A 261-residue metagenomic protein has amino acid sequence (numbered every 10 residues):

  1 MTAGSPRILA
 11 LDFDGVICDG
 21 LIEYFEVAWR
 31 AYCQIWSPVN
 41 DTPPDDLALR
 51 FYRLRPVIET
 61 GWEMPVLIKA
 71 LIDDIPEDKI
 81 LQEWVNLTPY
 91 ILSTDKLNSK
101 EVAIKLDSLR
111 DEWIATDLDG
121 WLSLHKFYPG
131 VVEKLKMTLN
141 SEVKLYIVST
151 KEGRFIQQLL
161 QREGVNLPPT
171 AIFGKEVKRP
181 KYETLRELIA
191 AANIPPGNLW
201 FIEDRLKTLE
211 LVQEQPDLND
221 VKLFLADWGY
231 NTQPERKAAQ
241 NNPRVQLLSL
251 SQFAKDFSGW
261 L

Functional and structural regions predicted by a protein language model:
A3-A10: Extreme N-terminal starter segment of soluble prokaryotic enzymes
A10-D12, F201-I202: Generic enzyme active-site microenvironment
D14-Q157, Q252: Alpha-helical substrate-recognition element adjacent to the catalytic core
A28, P196, W200-L248: Acidic, Mg2+-coordinating phosphoryl-transfer loop and its flanking beta/alpha structural elements, shared across
V131-T138, L185-R186, L209, Q213 (+1 more regions): Short amphipathic alpha-helical segments and helix-helix/interface helices
T150-W200, L209-D217: Substrate-recognition "cap/lid" segment bordering the active-site pocket of phosphatases
F173-G174, P243-D256: Short acidic-hydrophobic, aromatic-tinged amphipathic segments that line or gate anion-handling sites
V177-L185, T232-A239, F257-W260: Short, charged, surface-exposed secondary-structure boundary motifs
